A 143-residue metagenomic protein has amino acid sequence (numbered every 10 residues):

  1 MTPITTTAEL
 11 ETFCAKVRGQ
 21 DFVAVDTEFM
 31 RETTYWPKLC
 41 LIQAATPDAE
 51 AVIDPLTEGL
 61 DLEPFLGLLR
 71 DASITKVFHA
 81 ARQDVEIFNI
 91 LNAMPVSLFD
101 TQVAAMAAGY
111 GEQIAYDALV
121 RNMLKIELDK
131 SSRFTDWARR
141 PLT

Functional and structural regions predicted by a protein language model:
M1-V23, T27: N-terminal accessory regions of nucleic-acid-interacting proteins
P3, Q43, D48-T143: Active-site-proximal helix-loop-helix substrate-binding element of RNase H-like nuclease domains
R18, F22, Y35-P37, A45-T46 (+1 more regions): A generic structural signal for short, non-catalytic loop/turn and secondary-structure boundary residues
Q20-W36, E58-E63, D71: An N-terminal domain-cap segment
E28-E50: An N-terminal structural lobe/cap that precedes and organizes the functional/catalytic core across diverse proteins
